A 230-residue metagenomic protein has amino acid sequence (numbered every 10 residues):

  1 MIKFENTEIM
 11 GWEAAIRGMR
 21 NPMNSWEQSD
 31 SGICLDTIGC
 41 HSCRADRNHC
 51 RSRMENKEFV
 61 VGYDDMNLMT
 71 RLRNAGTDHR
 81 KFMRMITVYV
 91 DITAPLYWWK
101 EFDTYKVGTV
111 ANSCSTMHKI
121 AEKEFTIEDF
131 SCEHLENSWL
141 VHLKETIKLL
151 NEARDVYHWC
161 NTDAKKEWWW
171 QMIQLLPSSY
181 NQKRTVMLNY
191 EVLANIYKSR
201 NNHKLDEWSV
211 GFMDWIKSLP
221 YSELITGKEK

Functional and structural regions predicted by a protein language model:
M1-K230: Family-specific signature for flavin-dependent thymidylate synthase
